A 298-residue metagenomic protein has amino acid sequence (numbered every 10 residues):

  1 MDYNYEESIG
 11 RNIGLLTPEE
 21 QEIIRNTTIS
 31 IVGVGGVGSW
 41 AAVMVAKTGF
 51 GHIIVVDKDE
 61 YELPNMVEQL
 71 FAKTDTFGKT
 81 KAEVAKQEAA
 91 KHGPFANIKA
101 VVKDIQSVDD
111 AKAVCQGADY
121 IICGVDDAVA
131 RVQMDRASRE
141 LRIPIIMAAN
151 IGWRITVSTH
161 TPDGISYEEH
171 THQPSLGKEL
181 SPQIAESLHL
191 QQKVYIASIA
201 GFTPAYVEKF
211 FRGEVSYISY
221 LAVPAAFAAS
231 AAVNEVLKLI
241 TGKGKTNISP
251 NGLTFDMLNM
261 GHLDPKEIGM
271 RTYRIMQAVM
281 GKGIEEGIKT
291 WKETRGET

Functional and structural regions predicted by a protein language model:
M1-G14, K238-T298: Phosphate-binding loop/pocket of nucleotide- and phosphate-handling active sites
D2-I31, I218: A short, basic/flexible loop-to-alpha-helix module at the beginning of a structural domain
V37-G38: Hydrophobic/small residue at the entry helix of a nucleotide-binding pocket
F50-G93: Glycine-rich phosphate-binding loop and adjoining beta1-alpha1-beta2 segment of Rossmann-like nucleotide-binding folds
V102-D110: Conserved SAM/SAH-binding loop
Y120-T161: ADP-ribose/adenylate-binding Rossmann-like module
P162, A229-G244: Oxidoreductase and adenylate-handling cofactor-binding alpha/beta cores
H170-P224: A conserved mid-domain beta-alpha-beta active-site/ligand-binding segment of alpha/beta enzyme cores
